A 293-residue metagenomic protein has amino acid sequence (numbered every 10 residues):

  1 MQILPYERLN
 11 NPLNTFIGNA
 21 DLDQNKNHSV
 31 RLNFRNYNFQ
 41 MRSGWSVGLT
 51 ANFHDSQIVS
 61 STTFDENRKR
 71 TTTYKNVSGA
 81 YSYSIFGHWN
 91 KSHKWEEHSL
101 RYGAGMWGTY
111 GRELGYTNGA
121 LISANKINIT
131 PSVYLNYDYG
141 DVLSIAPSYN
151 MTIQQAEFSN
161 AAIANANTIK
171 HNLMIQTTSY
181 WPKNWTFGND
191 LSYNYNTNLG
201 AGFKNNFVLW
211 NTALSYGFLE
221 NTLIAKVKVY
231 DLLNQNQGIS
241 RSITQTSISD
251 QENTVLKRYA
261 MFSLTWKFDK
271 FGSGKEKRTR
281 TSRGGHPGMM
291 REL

Functional and structural regions predicted by a protein language model:
M1-L293: Exposed, low-structure sequence patches enriched in small/polar residues
